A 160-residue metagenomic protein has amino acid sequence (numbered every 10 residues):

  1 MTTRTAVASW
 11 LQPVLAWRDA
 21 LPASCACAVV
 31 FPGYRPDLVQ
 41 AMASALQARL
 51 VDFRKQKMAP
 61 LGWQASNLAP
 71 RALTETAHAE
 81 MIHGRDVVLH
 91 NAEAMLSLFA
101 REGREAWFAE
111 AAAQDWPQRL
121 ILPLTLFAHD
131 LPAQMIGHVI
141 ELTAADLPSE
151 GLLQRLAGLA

Functional and structural regions predicted by a protein language model:
M1-L50: Glycine-rich P-loop/Walker A and Walker A-like loops and their local beta1-loop-alpha1 context in P-loop NTPases
W10-P13, L73, R104-W107: Amphipathic coiled-coil/heptad-repeat helices and related helical stalk/stem segments that mediate oligomerization
A20-L21, H78-G84, A111-P117: Conserved catalytic network of the ASCE P-loop NTPase/AAA+ motor domain
Y34-L38, Q56-P60, A92-A100, F127-D130: Short acidic, S/G/P-rich loop/turn micro-motifs used as interaction or catalytic elements
L50-A59, L120-L124: A generic structural motif
K55-A79: Short glycine-rich substrate-engagement loop in P-loop NTPases that contacts/grips substrate
D86-H90, I121: Structural motif
A94-A160: Replace "adjacent to P-loop NTPase cores in ATP/GTP-dependent enzymes" with "adjacent to NTP-binding cores
